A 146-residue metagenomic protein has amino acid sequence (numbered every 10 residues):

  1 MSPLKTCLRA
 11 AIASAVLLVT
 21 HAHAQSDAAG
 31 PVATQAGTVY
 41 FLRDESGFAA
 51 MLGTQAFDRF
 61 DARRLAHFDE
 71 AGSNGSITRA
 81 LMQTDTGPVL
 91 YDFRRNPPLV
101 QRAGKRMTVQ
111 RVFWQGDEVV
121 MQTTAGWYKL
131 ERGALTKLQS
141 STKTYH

Functional and structural regions predicted by a protein language model:
M1-A11: Bacterial N-terminal signal peptides that target proteins for export
P3, A15-L17, E70-S73: A general, composition-driven signal for non-globular sequence regions
R9-V19: Bacterial N-terminal signal peptides
A24-H146: Exposed acidic/polar residues on beta-strands and adjacent loops within beta-sheet cores, strongest in beta-propeller
